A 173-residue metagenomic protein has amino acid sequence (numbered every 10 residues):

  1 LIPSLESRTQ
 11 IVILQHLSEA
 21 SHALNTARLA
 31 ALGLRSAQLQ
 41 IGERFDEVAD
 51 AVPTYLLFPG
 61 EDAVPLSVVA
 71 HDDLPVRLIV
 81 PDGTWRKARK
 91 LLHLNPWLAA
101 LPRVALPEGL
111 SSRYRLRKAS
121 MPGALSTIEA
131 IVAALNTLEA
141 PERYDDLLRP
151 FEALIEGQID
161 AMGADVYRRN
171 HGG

Functional and structural regions predicted by a protein language model:
L1-Q10: Cys/His-rich short segments
Q10-A20, P53-F58: Short hydrophobic beta-strand segments
V12, Q38-Q40, V104: General small-molecule cofactor/ligand-binding pocket signal
S18-E19, R44-F45, E61-A63, L106-S111: Short, acidic/turn-prone active-site loops that include or flank metal/cofactor- and phosphate-binding residues
E19-S36: Short, charged N-terminal beta->alpha structural module
A23-L24, A49-D50, S111-R117: Short, charged, surface-exposed secondary-structure boundary motifs
A31-W97: S-adenosyl-L-methionine/SAH cofactor-binding core of RNA-modifying enzymes
R77, R86, L94-G173: C-terminal folded domains that constitute the principal catalytic or ligand-binding module of multi-domain proteins
